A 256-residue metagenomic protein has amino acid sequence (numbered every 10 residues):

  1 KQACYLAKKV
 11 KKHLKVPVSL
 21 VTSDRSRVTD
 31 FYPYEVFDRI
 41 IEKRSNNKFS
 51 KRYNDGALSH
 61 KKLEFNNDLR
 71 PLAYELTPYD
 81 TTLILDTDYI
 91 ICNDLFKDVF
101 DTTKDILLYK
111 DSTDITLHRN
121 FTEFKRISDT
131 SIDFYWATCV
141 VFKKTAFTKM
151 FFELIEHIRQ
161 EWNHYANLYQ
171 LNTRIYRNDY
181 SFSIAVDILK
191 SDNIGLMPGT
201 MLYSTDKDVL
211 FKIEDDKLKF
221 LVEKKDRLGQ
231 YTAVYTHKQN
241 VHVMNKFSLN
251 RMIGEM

Functional and structural regions predicted by a protein language model:
K1-K8: Short amphipathic alpha-helical segment that frequently serves as the phosphate-/nucleotide-binding helix
C4, E35-V36, T130-F142, A146-M256: A glycosyltransferase accessory/donor-loop signature
K9-V16: Short, acidic, metal-binding catalytic loop of nucleotide-sugar glycosyltransferases
P17-D24, L83, L107-L108: Short, hydrophobic beta-strand segments that form beta-sheet elements in well-ordered domains
T22-V28, S45-N46, I91-N93, T200: Short, polar loop motifs at secondary-structure junctions
R27-T77: Active-site-proximal specificity loops/subdomain of glycosyltransferases
R52-L63, N120-R126, F211-D215: Short, surface-exposed amphipathic charged segments that create phosphate/polyanion-binding patches used for binding
N66-H118: GT-A fold catalytic core of metal-dependent nucleotide-sugar glycosyltransferases, centered on the diacidic
